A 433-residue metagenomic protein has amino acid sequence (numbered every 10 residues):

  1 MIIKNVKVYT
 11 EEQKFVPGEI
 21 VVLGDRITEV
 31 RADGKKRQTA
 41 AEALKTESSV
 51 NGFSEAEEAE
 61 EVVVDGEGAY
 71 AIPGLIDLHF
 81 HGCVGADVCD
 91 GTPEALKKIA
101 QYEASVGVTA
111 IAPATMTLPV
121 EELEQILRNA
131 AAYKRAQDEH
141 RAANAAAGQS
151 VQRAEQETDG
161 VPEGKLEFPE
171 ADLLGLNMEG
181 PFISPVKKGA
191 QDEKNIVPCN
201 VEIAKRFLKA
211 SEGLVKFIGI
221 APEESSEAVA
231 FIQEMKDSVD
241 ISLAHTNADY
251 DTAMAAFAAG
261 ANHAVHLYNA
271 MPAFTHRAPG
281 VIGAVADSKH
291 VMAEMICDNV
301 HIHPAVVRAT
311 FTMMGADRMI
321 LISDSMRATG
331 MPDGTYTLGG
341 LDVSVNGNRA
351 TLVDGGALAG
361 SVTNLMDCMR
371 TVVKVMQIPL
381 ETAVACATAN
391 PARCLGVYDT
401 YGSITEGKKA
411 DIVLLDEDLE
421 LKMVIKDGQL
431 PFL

Functional and structural regions predicted by a protein language model:
M1, R37-K97, Q101-A104: Replace "His-x-His-based motif
M1-F53: N-terminal metal-binding scaffold of metallo-dependent hydrolase/deaminase domains
V6, R393, S403-L433: C-terminal cap of metal-dependent C-N hydrolases
A69-Y70, L78, V88-A171, N195-A210 (+1 more regions): Alpha-helical scaffold segments that flank or form the walls of functional sites
H81, K97-N129, A171-S184, S211-S225 (+4 more regions): Divalent metal-dependent hydrolysis catalytic cores, especially in the metallo-beta-lactamase
Q101-A112, S184-E212, A255-L267, A278-M292 (+1 more regions): Active-site gating loops and adjacent loop-to-helix segments of metal-dependent hydrolytic enzymes
K209-M331: Active-site core of metal-dependent hydrolases
G283-A293, N299, F311-S323, T329-L415: His/Asp/Glu-enriched, well-ordered alpha-helical/loop segment that forms or immediately abuts the divalent-metal
